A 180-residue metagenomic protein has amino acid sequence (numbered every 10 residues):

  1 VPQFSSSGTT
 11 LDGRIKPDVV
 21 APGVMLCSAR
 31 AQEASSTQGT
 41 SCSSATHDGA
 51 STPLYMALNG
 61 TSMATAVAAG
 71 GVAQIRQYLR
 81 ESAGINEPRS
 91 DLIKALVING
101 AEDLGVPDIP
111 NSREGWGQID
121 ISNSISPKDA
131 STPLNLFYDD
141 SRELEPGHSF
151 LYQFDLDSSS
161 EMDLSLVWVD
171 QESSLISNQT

Functional and structural regions predicted by a protein language model:
V1-A29, I98-A101, D163-Q171: Catalytic-core segments of hydrolase enzymes
V1-Q3, E33-S36, R113: Short secondary-structure boundary/capping segments
F4, V19, M56, A66 (+2 more regions): Short glycine- and Lys/Arg-enriched binding-loop motifs that mark or flank ligand-binding interfaces
S6-T9, A31, M63, S124: Short capping/connector residues at structural and topological boundaries
T10, M25, S62, G117-I119: Gly/Ser/Thr-rich beta-alpha loop segments that engage phosphate groups in nucleotides
I15, P22, I93, F150 (+1 more regions): Residues that flank catalytic or metal-binding motifs in active/ligand-binding sites
G23-P107: Hydrolase catalytic cores
P88, P110-Q179: Secreted peptidase-domain scaffold signal
